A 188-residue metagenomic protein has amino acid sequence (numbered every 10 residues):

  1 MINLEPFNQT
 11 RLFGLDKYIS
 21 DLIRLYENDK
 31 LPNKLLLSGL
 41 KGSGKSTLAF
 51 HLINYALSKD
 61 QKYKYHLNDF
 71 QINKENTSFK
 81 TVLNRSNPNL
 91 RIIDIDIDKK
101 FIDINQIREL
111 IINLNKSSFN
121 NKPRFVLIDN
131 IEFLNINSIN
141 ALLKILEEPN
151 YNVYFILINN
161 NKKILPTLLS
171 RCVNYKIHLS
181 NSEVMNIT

Functional and structural regions predicted by a protein language model:
M1-N137: Clamp-loader machinery-focused feature within the broader ASCE/P-loop NTPase space
I92-D94, L157, N174-K176: Structural signal for conserved beta-strand scaffold positions within catalytic alpha/beta enzyme cores
D98-D103, N150, L165-P166: Generic structural signal for alpha-helix starts
N115, N140-L157: Conserved catalytic/switch belt of AAA+ P-loop NTPases
D129-I131, L157-K162, H178-N181: A short beta-strand-to-loop transition that corresponds to the Sensor-1 phosphate-sensing loop of AAA+ P-loop ATPases
N137-L146, K162-V173: Short regulatory helix/loop adjacent to the ATP-binding pocket of P-loop NTPases
L165-T188: Conserved AAA+ ATPase core "coupling" helix
